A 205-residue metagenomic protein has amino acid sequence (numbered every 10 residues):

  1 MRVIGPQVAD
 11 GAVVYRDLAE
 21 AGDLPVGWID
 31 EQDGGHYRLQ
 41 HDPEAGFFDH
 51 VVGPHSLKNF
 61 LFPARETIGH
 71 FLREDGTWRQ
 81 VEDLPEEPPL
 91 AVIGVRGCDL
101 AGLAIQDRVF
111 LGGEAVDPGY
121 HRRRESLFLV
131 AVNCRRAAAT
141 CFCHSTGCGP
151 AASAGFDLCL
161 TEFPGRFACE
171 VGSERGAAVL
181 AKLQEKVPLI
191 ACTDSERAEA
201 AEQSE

Functional and structural regions predicted by a protein language model:
M1-E205: Iron-sulfur-associated redox domains of electron-transfer enzymes in respiratory and anaerobic energy metabolism
